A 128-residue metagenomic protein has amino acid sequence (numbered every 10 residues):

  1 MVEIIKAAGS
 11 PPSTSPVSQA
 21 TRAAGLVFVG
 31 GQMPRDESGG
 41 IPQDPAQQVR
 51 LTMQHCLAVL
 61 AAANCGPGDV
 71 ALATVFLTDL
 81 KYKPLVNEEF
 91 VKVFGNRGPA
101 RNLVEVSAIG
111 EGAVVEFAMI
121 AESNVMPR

Functional and structural regions predicted by a protein language model:
M1-Q54, A58-A71, L77-R128: N-terminal presequence-like segments and the immediate start of the first folded domain
